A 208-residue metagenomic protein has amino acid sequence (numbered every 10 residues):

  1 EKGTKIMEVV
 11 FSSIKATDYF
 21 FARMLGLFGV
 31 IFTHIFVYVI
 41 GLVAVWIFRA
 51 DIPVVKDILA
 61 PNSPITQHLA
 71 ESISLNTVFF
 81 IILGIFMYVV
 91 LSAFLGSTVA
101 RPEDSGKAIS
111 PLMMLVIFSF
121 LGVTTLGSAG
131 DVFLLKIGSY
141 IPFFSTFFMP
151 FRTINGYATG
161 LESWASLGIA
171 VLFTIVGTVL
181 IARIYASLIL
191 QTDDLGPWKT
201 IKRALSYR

Functional and structural regions predicted by a protein language model:
E1-A16: Transmembrane helix boundary and interhelical loop/hinge segments in multi-pass membrane proteins
S12, T17-Y38, L42, S72 (+3 more regions): Alpha-helical transmembrane segments of multi-pass membrane proteins
A44-N76, G156-G160: Membrane-interfacial helix-loop-helix connectors in multipass membrane proteins
Q67-E71, T125-S139, F144-L172: Membrane-interfacial helix-loop-helix junctions in multi-pass membrane proteins
S72-G84, G156-S187, Y207: Alpha-helical transmembrane segments of multi-pass membrane transporters/translocases
L75-M114, A129: A structural motif at transmembrane helix-loop-helix junctions in multipass membrane proteins
F94-E103, L172-R208: Junction motif at the cytosolic side of a transmembrane helix
K107-I137: Transmembrane helix segments
